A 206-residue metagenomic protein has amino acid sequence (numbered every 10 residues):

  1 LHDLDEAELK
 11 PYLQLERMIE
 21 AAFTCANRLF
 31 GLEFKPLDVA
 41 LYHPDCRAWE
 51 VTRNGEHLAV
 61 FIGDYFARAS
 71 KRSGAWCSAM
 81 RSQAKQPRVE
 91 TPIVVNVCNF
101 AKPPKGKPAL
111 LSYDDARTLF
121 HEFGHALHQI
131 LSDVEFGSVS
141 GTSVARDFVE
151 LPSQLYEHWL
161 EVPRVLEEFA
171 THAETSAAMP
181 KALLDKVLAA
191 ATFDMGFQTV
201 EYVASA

Functional and structural regions predicted by a protein language model:
L1-A206: Cation-handling catalytic/transport regions enriched in His/Asp/Glu
